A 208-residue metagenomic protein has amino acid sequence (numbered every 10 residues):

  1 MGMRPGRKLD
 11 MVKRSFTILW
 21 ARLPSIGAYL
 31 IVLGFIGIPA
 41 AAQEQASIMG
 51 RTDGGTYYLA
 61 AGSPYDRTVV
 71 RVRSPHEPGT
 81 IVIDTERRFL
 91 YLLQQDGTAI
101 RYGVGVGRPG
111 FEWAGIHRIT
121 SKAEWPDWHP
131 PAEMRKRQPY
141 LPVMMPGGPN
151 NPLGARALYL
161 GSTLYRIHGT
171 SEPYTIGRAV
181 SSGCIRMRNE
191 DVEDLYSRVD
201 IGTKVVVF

Functional and structural regions predicted by a protein language model:
M1-A21: N-terminal secretory signal peptides that target proteins for export/translocation
R22-G37: Bacterial N-terminal signal peptides
I38-Q43: Sec/Tat signal peptide C-region and signal peptidase I cleavage site
E44-S47, G55-T170, D194: Gly/Pro-biased beta-strand-loop elements
S182-Y196: Short beta-strand-centered segments at strand-helix junctions
